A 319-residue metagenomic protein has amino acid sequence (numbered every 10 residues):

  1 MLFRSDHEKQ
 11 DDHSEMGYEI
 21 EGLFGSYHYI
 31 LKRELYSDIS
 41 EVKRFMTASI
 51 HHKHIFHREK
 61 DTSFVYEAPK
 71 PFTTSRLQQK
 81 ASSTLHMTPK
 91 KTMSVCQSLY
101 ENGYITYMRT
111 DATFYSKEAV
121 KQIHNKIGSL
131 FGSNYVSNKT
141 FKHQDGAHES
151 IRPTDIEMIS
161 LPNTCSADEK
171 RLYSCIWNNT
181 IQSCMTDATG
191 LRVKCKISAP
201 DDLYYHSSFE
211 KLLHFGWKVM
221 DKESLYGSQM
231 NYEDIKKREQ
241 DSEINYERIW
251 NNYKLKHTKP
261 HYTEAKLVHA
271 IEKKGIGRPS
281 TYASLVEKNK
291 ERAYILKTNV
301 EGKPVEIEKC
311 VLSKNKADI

Functional and structural regions predicted by a protein language model:
F3-Q97, E101, G132-S133, P162-A283 (+1 more regions): Long, highly charged, low-complexity internal segments
I20, N102-S174, F215-N251, V300-I319: Extended, highly charged linker/hinge segments and catalytic-adjacent loops that couple domains and form adaptable
Y107, R278, L296-K297: Short beta-strand "wing" residues that participate in macromolecule-binding interfaces
N289, A293: Periplasmic binding protein-like
